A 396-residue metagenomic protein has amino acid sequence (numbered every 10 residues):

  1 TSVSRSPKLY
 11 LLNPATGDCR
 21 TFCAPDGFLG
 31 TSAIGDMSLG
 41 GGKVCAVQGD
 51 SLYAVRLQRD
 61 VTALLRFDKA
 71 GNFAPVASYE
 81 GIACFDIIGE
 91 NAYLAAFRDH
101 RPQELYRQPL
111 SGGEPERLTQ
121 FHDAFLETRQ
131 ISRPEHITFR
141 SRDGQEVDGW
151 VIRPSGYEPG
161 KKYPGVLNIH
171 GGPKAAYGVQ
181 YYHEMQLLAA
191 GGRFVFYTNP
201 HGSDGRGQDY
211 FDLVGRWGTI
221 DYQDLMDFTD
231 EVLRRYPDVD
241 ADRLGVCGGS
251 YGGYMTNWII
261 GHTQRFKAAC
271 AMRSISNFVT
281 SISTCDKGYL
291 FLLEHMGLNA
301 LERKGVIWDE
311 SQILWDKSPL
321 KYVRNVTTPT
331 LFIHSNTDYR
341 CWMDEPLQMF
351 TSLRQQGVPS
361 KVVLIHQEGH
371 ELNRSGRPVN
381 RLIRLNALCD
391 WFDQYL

Functional and structural regions predicted by a protein language model:
T1-P14, A24-L39, A54-A63, A96-Y106 (+1 more regions): A flexible loop/linker signature enriched in serine peptidases of the S9 family
N13-G17, F67-G71, P109-G113: Short loop/turn segments that connect beta-strands within beta-propeller blades
R20-G42, F121-H136: Surface-exposed loop and turn segments in beta-propeller and other repeat-based domains that flank or scaffold
V44-D50, F85-N91, S141: Blade-terminus and WD-like Trp-Asp/Gly-His loop motifs, strongest in beta-propeller folds
F121-D242, G249, S283: Cap/lid segment of the alpha/beta-hydrolase catalytic domain
P200-L396: Active-site-proximal cap/loop segments of hydrolase catalytic domains
